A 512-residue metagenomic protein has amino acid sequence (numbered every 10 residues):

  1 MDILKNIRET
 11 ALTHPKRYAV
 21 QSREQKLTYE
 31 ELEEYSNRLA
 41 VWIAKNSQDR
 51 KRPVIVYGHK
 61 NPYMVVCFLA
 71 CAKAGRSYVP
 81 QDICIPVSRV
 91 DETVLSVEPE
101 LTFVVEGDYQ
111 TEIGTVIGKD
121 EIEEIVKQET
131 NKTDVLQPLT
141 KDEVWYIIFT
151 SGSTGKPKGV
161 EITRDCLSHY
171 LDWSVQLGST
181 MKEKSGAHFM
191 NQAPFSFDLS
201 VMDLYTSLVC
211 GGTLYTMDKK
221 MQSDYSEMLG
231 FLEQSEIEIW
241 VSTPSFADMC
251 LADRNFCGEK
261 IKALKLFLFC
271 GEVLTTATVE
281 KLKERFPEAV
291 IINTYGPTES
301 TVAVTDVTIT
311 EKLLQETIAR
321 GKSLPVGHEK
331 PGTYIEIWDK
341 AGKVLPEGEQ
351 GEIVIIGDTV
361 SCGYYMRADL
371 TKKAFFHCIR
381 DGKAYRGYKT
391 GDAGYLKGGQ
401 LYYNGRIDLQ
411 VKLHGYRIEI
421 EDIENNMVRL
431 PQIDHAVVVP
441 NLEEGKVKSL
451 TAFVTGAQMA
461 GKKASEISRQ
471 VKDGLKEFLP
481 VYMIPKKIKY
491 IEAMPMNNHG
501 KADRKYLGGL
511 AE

Functional and structural regions predicted by a protein language model:
M1-I147, I162, H169, T276-V279 (+2 more regions): AMP-binding/adenylate-forming domain of the ANL superfamily
E9-T10, S96, K281, R285 (+2 more regions): Amphipathic alpha-helical regulatory segments at dimerization interfaces that relay allosteric signals between sensory
N37-V41, D172, E233, D369 (+2 more regions): Solvent-exposed alpha-helix faces
S47, G178, R254-C257, A368 (+1 more regions): Active-site catalytic pocket residues across diverse enzymes, especially alpha/beta-hydrolases
I55-Y57, L101-F103, I239-V241, L268 (+1 more regions): Structural motif
Y63-M64, F68, R76-V94, N131-V344 (+3 more regions): Motif- and composition-driven signal specific to adenylation
V87, T102-Q137, L167, V290-N293 (+1 more regions): AMP-dependent adenylate-forming
